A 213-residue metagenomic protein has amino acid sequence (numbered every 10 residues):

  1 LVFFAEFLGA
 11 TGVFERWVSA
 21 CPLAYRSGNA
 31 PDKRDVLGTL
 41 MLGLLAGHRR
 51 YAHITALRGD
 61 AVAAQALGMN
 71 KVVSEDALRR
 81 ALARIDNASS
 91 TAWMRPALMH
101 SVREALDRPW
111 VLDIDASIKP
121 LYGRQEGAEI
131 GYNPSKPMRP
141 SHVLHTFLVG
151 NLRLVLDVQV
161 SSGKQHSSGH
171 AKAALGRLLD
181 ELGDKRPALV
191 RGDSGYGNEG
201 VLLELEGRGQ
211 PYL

Functional and structural regions predicted by a protein language model:
L1-E181, L205-R208: Dynamic "connector" segments at or just before major functional cores
D115, P187-G197: Acidic/histidine-rich, metal-coordinating catalytic segments
S167, G197-N198: Alpha-helix N-cap/loop-to-helix initiation residues
G200-L203: Catalytic cores of alpha/beta
P211-L213: Short hydrophobic alpha-helical runs that function as membrane-insertion/retention elements
